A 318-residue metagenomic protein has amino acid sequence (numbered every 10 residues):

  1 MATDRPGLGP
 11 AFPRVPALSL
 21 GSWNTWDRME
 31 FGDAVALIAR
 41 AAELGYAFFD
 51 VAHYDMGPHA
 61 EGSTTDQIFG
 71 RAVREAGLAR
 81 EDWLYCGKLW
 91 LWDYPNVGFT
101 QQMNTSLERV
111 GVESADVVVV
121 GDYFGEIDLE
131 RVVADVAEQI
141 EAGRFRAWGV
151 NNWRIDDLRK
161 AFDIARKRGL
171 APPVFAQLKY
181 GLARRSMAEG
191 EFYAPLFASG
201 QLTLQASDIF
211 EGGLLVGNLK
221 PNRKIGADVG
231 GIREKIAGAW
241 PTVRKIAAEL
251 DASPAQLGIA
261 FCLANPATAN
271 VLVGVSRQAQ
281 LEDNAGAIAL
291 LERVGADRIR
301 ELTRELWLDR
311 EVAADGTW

Functional and structural regions predicted by a protein language model:
M1-E81, E141: N-terminal binding-site loop/beta-alpha segment at the start of enzyme catalytic domains that lines or forms
G9-R14, A42-E43, G70-D82, N104-E113 (+3 more regions): Acidic (Asp/Glu)-rich catalytic clusters
L20, A34, A41, F49 (+9 more regions): Conserved, mostly hydrophobic/aromatic
G21-G32, G87-V97, G121-D122, E126-I127: Active-site mouth loops of central-metabolism enzymes
M29-A41, P95-G111, L129, L158-D163: Short, acidic/polar
D33-A36, S63-I68, T100-Q102, E130-V136 (+1 more regions): Charged helix-capping and loop-helix junction motifs
E108-E126: Active-site groove signature of glycoside hydrolases
Y123-L306, R310-A313, T317-W318: Beta/alpha (TIM)-barrel catalytic core signal, keyed to glycine-rich beta->alpha loops juxtaposed to Asp/Glu that bind
